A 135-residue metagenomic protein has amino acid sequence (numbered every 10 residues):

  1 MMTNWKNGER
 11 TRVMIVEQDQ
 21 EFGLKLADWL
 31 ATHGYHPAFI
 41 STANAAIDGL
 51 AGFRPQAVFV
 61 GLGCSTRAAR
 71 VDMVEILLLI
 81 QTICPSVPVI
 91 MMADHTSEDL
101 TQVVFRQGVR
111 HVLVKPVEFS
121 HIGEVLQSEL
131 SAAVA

Functional and structural regions predicted by a protein language model:
M1-F22, A27, L78-T82, S120-A135: Non-catalytic signal-transmission and effector/linker regions of two-component phosphorelay proteins
D28-L30, G49, V103: Alpha-helical interaction/dimerization surfaces of two-component signaling modules
S41-A57, C64-R67: Acidic, metal-coordinating helix/loop segments flanking the phosphotransfer/catalytic sites of two-component signaling
A51-F53, L78-S86, Q107: Conserved phosphotransfer cores of two-component systems
F59-L78: Conserved phosphotransfer microenvironments
V71, E75, H95-V112: Alpha4 helix (beta4-alpha4-beta5 surface) of REC/receiver domains from two-component response regulators
K115: A Lys-centered signature of the CheY-like receiver
